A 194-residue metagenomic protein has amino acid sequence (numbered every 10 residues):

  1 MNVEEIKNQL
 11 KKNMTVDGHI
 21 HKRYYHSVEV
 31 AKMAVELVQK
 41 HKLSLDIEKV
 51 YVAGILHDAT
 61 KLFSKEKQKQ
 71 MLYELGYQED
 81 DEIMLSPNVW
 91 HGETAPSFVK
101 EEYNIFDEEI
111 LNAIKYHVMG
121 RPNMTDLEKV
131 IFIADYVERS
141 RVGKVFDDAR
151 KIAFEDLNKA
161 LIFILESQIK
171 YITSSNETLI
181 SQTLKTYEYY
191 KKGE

Functional and structural regions predicted by a protein language model:
N2-I20: Generic N-terminal amphipathic, Lys/Arg-enriched alpha-helix
K11-V16, H41-F163: Divalent metal-dependent catalytic cores for phosphoryl transfer on phosphate-bearing substrates
K22-Y24: A short, charge-rich alpha-helical start-of-domain segment used by transcription regulators
E29-K32, T94: Short amphipathic alpha-helical face segments that pack within enzyme cores and frequently flank/anchor catalytic
K170-E194: Charged phosphate-binding loop/patch that engages nucleotide di/tri-phosphates or the phosphate backbone of nucleic
